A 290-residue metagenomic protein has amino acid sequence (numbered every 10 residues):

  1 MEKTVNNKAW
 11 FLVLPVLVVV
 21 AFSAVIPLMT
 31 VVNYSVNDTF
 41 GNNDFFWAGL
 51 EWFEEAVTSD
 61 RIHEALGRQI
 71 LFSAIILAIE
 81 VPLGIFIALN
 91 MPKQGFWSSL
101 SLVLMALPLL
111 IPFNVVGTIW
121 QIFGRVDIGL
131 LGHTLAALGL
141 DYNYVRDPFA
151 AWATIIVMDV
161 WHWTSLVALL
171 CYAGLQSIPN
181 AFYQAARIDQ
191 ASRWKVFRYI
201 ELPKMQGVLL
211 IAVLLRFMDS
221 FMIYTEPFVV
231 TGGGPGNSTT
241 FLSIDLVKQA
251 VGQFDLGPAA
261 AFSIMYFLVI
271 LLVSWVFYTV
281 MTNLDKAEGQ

Functional and structural regions predicted by a protein language model:
E2-Q290: A structural signal for multi-pass alpha-helical bundles of membrane permease subunits that mediate small-molecule
